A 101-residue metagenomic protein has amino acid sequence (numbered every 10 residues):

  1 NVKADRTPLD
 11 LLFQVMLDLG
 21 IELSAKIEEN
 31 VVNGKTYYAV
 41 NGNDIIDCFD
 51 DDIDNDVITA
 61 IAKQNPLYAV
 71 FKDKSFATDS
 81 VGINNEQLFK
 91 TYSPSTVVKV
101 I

Functional and structural regions predicted by a protein language model:
N1-I101: Accessory, often C-terminal, charged low-complexity segments
